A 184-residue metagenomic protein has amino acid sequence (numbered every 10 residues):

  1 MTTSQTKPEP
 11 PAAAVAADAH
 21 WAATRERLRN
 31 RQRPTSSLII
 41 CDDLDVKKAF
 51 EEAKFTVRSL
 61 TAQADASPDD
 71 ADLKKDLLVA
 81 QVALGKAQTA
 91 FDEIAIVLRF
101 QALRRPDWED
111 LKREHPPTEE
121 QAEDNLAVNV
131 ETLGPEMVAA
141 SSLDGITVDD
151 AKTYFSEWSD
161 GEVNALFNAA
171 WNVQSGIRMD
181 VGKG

Functional and structural regions predicted by a protein language model:
M1-N30, A62, G184: Glycine- and charge-rich intrinsically disordered segments
T2-Q5, R33-G184: Short, surface-exposed, charged amphipathic helix/loop patches that serve as local interaction elements
